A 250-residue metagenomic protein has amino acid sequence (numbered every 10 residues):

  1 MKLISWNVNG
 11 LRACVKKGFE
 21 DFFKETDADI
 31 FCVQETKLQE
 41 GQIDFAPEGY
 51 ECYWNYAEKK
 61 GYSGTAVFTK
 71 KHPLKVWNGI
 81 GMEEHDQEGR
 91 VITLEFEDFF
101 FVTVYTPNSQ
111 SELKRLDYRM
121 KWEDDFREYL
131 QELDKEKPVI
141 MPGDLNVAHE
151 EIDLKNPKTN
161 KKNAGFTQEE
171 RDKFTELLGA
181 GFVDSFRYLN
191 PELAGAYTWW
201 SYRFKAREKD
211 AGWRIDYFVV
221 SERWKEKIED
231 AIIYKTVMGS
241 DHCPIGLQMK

Functional and structural regions predicted by a protein language model:
M1-N9, D98-Q110, P142: Active-site-proximal beta-strand elements of phosphoester/diester hydrolases
M1-P47, E51, A57, Y62 (+1 more regions): N-terminal, active-site-proximal structural segment of metallo-dependent hydrolase catalytic domains
N7, F23-G41, F101, L130-E151 (+4 more regions): Active-site beta-strand/loop signature of hydrolases that rely on acidic residues for catalysis
I30, E51, D125-A211, I215: Metal-dependent phosphoesterases centered on the DNase I-like endonuclease/exonuclease/phosphatase
K37, Q42-S109: Structured beta-strand-rich core segments of catalytic domains in phosphoester-bond hydrolases
K60-K75, F204-E226: Conserved beta strand-loop-helix elements of the APE1-like EEP
K70, L94-E97, S221-E222, L247-K250: Active-site beta-strand termini and strand-to-loop segments that position acidic
G81-M82, P107-E123, K158-K162: Surface-exposed cleft-lining segments at the edges of enzyme active sites
